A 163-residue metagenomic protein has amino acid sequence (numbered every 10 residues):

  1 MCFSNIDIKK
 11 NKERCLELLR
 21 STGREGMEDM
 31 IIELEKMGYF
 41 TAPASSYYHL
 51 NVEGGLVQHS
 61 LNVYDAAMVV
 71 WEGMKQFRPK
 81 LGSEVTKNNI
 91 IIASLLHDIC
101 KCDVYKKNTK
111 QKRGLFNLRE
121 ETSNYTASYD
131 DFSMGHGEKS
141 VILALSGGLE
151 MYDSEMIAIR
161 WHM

Functional and structural regions predicted by a protein language model:
M1-A42: Non-catalytic interface/linker regions that flank or bridge core catalytic/transmembrane domains
M1-D7, S60-K75, K107-T109, D130: Short, charged N-terminal helix-start/capping segments
L18-T22, L34, A67, L96-I99 (+1 more regions): Generic structural signal for hydrophobic core residues of well-folded globular domains
I31-E84: A glycine-rich, hydrophobic loop/mini-helix early in the fold
L50-V52, Q58, V70, P79-M163: Divalent metal-dependent catalytic cores for phosphoryl transfer on phosphate-bearing substrates
